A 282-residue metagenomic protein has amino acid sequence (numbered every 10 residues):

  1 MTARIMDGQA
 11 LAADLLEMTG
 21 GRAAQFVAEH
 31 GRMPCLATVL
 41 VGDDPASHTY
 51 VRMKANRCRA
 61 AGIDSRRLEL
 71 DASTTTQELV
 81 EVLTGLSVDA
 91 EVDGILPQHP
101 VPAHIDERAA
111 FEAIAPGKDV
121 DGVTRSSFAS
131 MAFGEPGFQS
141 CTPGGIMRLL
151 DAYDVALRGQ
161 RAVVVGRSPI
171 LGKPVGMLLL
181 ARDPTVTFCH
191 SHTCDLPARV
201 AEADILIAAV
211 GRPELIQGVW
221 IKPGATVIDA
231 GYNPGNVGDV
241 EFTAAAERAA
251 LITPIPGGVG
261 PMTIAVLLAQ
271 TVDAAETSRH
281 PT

Functional and structural regions predicted by a protein language model:
M1-H30: Positively charged, low-complexity intrinsically disordered leader regions
Q25-L36, G42-A60: N-terminal glycine-rich anion-binding loops that anchor highly charged ligand groups
V41-N56, G137-T226, A230, G235 (+1 more regions): Glycine-rich phosphate/diphosphate-binding loop of Rossmann-like nucleotide-binding domains
C58-A72, V186-F188: Short beta-strand elements in bilobed, periplasmic/extracellular small-molecule ligand-binding domains
E78-A90: Short, well-structured alpha-helical segments in soluble
G94-L157, L196: Anion-binding alpha/beta catalytic cores of soluble intermediary-metabolism enzymes, centered on
P97-H104, R212-E214, Y232-P234, G258: Short glycine-rich anion-binding loops that position phosphate/pyrophosphate groups of nucleotides and phosphorylated
D106-F128, I228-P281: Rossmann-fold NAD(P)-binding glycine/threonine-rich loop
